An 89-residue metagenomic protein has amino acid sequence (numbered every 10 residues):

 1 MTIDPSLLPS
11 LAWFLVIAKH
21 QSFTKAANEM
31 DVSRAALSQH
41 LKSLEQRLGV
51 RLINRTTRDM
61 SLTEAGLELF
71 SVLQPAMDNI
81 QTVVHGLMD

Functional and structural regions predicted by a protein language model:
S10-I17, L69: Short alpha-helical "packing" element that flanks the helix-turn-helix/winged-helix DNA-binding module
L11-F14, A26, T63: Hydrophobic two-helix hairpin corresponding to the core of helix-turn-helix DNA-binding domains
A12, S38-H40: Base-recognition residues in the alpha-helical recognition helix of bacterial helix-turn-helix
V16-D31: Short helix-boundary/capping micro-motifs
N28-E29, Q46, L67: Alpha-helical residues within the helix-turn-helix
S33, H40-S43: Residues within the DNA-recognition helix of helix-turn-helix
E45-L62: A short LG(V/I)-centered, amphipathic sequence patch enriched for acidic residue(s) preceding the LG motif
R58-M60, D78-D89: Short helix-loop hinge/linker segments at domain boundaries
